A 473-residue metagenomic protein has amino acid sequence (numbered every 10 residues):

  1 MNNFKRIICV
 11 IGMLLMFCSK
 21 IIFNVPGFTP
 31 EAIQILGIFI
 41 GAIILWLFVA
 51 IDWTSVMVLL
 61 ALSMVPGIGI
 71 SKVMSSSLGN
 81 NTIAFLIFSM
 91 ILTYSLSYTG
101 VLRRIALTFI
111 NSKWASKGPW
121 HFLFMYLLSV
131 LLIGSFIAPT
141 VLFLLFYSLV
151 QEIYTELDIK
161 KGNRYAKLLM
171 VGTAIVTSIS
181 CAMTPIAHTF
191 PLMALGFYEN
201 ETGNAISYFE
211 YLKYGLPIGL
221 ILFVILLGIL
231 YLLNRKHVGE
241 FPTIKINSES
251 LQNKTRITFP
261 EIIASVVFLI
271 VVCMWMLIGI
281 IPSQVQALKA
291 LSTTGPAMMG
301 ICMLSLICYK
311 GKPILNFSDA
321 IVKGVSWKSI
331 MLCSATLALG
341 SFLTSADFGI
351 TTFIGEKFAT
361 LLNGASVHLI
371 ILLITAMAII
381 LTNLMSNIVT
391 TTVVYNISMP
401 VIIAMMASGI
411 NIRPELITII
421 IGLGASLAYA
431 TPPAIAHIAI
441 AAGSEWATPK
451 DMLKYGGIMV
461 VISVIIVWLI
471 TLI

Functional and structural regions predicted by a protein language model:
M1-F85, E210-E356, I458-V464, W468-I473: Hydrophobic transmembrane alpha-helices of multi-pass small-molecule transporters
F23-G37, N80-I91, T140-F143, S292-I301 (+2 more regions): Structural signature of hydrophobic alpha-helical transmembrane segments
G41-L47, L96-L107, N111-S112, I307-S318 (+2 more regions): C-terminal ends of transmembrane helices
T54-K160, K323, W327-S408: Membrane-embedded alpha-helical segments and adjacent helix-loop junctions characteristic of multi-pass solute
L86, P119-L132, D158-S180, I206-Y214 (+3 more regions): Alpha-helical transmembrane segments of multi-pass membrane proteins
Y94-L102, L144-Q151, I229-E240, C308 (+1 more regions): Membrane-water interface of transmembrane alpha-helices
L157-T243, N247-T258, H437-T471: Membrane-core helix-loop-helix motifs of multi-pass transport proteins
S178-I179, A194, I354, A376 (+8 more regions): Extended, hydrophobic alpha-helical segments in both membrane/secreted and soluble proteins
